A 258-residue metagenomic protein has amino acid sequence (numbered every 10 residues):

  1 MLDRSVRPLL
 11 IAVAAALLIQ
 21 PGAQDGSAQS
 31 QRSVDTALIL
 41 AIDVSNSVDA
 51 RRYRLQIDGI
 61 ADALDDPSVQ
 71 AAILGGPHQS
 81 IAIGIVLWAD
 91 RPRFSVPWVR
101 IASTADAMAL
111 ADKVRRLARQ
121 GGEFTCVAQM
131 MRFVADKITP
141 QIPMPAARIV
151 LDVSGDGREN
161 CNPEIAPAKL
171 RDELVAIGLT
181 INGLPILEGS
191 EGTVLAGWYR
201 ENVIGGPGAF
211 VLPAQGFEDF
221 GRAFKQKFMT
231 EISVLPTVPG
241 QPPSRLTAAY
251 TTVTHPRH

Functional and structural regions predicted by a protein language model:
L10-Q20: Bacterial N-terminal signal peptides
R32-P97, M130-V134, L151-S154, N182: Von Willebrand factor
A41-R51, I83, P97-V99, V114-F124 (+3 more regions): Second-shell loop/turn segments in exported
I73, G157-E201: VWA/integrin I-like adhesion module and closely mimicked acidic/polar interface patches used
Q79-K113, T193-E201: Short beta-strand-loop
R93, A109-R148, G183-L195, D219 (+1 more regions): Von Willebrand factor
F124-A176, H258: Exposed acidic/Ser/Thr-rich ligand/metal-binding surfaces
L212-H258: C-terminal "exit" segments of structured domains
